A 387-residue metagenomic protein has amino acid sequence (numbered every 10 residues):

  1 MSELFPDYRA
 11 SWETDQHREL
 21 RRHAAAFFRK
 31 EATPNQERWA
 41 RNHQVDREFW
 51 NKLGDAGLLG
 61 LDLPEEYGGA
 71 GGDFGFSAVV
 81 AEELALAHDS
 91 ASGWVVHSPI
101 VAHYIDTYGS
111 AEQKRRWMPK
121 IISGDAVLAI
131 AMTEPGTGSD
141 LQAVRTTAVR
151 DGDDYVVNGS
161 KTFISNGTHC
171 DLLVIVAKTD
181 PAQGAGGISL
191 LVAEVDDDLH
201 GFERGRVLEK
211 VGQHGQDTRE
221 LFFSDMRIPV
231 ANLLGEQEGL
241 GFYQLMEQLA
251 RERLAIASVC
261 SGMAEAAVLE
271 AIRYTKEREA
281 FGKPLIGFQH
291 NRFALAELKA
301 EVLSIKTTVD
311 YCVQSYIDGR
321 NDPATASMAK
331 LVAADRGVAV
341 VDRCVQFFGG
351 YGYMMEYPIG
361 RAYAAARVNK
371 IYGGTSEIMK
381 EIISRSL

Functional and structural regions predicted by a protein language model:
M1-L86, A91, Y108-Q113, K120-D125 (+5 more regions): Alpha-helical interface subdomain recognition
G57, V80-A85, A177, A193-L199 (+1 more regions): Short Ser/Thr-interspersed hydrophobic loop/turn segments at strand-loop and sheet-helix junctions that line or gate
W94, G136-S139, F163-N166, T179-A182 (+1 more regions): Short Gly/Pro-enriched turn/cap motifs at secondary-structure boundaries
P99-Y108: Helix-loop "lid/cap" segments that line or gate small-molecule binding pockets
G124-M132: A short, Trp-centered hydrophobic/proline-enriched beta-strand micro-motif
A143, D198-R227: Flexible, small-/acidic-enriched active-site or ligand-binding loops
N158-R204: A short core secondary-structure module
D225-Y243: Long, acidic (Asp/Glu-rich), low-complexity accessory segments flanking structured domains
